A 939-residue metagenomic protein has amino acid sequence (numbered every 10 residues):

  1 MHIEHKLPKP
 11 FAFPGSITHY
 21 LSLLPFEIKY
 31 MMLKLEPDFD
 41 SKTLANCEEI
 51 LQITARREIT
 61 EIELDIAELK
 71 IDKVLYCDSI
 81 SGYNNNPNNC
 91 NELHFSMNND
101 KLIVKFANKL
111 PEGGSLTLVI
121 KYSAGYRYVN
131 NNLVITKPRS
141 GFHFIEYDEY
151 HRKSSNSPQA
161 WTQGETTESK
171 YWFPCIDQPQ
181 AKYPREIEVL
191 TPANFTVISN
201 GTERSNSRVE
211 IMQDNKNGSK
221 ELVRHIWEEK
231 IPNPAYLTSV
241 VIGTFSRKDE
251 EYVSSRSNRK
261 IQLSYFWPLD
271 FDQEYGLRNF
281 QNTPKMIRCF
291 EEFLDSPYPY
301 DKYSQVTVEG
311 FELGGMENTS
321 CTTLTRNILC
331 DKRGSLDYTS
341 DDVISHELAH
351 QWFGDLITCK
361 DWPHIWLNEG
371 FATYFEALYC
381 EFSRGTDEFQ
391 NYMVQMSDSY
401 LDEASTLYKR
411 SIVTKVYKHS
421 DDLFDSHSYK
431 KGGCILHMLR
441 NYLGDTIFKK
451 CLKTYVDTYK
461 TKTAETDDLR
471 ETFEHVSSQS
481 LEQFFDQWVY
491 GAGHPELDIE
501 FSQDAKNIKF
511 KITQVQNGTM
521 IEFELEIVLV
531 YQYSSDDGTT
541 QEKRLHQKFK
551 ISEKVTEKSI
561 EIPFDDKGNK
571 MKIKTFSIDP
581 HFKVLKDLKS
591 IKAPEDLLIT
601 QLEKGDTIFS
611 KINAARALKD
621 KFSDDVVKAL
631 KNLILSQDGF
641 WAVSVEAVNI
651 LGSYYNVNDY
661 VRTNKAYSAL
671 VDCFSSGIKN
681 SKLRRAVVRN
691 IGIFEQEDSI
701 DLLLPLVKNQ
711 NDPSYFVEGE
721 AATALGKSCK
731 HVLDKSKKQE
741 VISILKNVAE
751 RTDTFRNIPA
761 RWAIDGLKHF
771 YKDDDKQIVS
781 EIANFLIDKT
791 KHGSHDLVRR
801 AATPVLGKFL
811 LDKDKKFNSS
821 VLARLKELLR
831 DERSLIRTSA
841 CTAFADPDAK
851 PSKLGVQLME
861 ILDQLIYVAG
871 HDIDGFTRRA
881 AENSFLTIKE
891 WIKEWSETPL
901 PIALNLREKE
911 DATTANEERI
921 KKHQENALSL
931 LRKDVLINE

Functional and structural regions predicted by a protein language model:
M1-D301, N327, K415, D425-H427 (+5 more regions): Acidic/His-enriched low-complexity segments
H2, T162-Q163, Y183, E188-T191 (+11 more regions): Non-catalytic accessory/interaction domains
S81-N86, S534-H546, I902-N905: Acidic Ser/Thr/Pro-rich low-complexity disordered segments that often serve as glycosylated linkers/stalks around
W227, S264-Q516, F576: Hydrophobic alpha-helical and helix-loop surface patches within well-folded domains that function as non-catalytic
E482, I591-Q601, S623-L635, V657-S675 (+6 more regions): Amphipathic alpha-helical scaffolding segments comprising HEAT/armadillo-like alpha-solenoid repeats
V584-K586, F609-F622, A642-V661, K682-Q696 (+6 more regions): Structural detector for internal amphipathic alpha-helices that build alpha-solenoid repeat scaffolds
E603-D606, L635-A642, S675-K682, K708-F716 (+4 more regions): Short coil turns that connect the paired helices of HEAT/ARM alpha-solenoid repeats
I873-N938: Eukaryotic acidic, Ser/Thr-rich intrinsically disordered low-complexity regions
